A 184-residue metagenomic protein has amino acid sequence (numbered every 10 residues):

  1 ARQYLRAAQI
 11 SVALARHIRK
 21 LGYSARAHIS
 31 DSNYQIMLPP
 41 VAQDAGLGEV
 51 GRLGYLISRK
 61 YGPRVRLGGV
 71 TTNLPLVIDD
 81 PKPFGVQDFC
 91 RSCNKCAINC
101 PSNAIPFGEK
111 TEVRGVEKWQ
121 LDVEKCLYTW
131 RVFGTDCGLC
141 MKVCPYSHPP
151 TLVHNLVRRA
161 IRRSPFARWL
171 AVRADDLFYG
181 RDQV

Functional and structural regions predicted by a protein language model:
A1-L139, V143-Y146, R158-R162: Catalytic cores of enzyme domains
K142, Y146, P150-T151, N155-V184: Iron-sulfur (Fe-S) cluster-binding modules
